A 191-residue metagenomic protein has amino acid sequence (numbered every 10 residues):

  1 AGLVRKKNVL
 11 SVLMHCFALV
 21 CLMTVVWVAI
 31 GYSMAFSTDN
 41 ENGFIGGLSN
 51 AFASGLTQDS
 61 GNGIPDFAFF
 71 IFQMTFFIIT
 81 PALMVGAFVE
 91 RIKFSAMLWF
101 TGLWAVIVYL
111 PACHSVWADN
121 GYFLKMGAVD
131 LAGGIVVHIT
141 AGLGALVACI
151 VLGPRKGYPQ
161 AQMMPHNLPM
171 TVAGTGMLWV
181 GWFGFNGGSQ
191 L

Functional and structural regions predicted by a protein language model:
A1-L191: Hydrophobic alpha-helical transmembrane bundles of multi-pass membrane proteins
